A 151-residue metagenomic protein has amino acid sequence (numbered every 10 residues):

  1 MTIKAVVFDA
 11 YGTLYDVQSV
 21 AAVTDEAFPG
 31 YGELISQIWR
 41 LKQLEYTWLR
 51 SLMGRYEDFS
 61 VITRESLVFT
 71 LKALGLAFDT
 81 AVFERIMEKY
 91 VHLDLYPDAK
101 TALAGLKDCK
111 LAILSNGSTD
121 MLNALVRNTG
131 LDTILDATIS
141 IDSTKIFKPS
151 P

Functional and structural regions predicted by a protein language model:
M1-L41: Active-site neighborhood of HAD-like aspartate-dependent phosphohydrolases
V20-V23, V126-G130: Short, glycine/charged-enriched secondary-structure capping and boundary segments
E33, T47-E84: A metal-dependent, Asp-based hydrolase signature
A77, D132-D136: Conserved H-loop
T80-H92, A99-R127, A137-S143: Substrate-recognition element of Asp-dependent hydrolases with the DxDx(T/V) motif
L95, L131: Hydrophobic patch in the ABC ATPase nucleotide-binding domain
I146-P151: Conserved Lys-Pro-Asp/Glu-containing loop-to-beta segment of HAD-superfamily phosphomonoesterases, centered on
